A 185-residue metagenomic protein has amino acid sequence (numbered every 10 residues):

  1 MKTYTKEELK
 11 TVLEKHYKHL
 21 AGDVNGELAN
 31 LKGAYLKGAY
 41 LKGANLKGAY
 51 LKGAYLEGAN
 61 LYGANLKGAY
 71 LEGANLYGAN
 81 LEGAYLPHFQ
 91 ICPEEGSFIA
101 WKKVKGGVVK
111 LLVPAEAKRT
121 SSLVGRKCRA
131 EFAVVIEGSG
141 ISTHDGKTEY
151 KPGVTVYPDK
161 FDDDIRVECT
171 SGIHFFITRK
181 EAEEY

Functional and structural regions predicted by a protein language model:
M1-K37, K42, K52, E57 (+3 more regions): Intrinsic low-complexity/IDR segments
